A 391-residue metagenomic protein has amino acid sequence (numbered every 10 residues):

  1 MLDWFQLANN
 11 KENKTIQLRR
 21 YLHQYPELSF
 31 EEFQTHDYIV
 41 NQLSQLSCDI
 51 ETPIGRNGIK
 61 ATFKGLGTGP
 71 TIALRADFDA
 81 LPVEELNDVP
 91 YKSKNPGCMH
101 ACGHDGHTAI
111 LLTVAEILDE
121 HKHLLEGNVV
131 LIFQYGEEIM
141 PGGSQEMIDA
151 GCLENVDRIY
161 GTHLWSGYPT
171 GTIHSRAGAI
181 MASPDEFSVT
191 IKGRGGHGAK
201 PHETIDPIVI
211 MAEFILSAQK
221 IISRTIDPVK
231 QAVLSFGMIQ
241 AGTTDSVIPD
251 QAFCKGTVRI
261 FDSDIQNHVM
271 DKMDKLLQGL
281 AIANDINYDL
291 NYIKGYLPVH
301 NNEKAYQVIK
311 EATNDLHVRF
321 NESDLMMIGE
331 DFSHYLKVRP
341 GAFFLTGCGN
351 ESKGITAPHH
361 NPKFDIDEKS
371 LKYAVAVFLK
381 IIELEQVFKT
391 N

Functional and structural regions predicted by a protein language model:
L2-H100, D105, A109-L112, E116-L125: Acidic/His- and Gly-rich active-site-bordering loop/insert found across diverse amide/peptide-bond hydrolases
L22, A61, L74, H104 (+8 more regions): Divalent metal-coordination and catalytic microenvironments
E27, D77-D79, G136-E138, W165 (+2 more regions): Active-site beta-loop-alpha junctions enriched in small/polar residues
E51, V130-I132, D289: A structural signal for isolated positions on well-ordered beta-strands in alpha/beta enzyme cores
I59, L81-V83, D88-M99, D105-G106 (+3 more regions): Histidine/acidic-residue-rich, glycine-tolerant segments that coordinate divalent metal ions
A73-R75, F187, F343-C348: Non-cysteine beta-strand/loop elements that form the S-adenosyl-L-methionine
A212-N391: Metal-dependent amide/peptide-bond hydrolase catalytic core, centered on the "pita-bread" metallohydrolase fold
